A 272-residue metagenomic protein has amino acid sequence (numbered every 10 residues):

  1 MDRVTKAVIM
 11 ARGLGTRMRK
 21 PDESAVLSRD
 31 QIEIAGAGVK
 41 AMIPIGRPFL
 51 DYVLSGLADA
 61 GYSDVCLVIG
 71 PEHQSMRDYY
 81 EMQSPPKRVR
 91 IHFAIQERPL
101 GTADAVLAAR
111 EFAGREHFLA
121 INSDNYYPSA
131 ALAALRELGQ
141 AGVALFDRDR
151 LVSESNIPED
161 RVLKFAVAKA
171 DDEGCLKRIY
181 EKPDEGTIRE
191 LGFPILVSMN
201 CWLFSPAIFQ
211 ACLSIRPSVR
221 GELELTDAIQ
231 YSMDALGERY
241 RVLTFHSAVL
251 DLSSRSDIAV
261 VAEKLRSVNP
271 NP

Functional and structural regions predicted by a protein language model:
M1-A37, A41-A120: Conserved N-terminal catalytic core of the sugar/cofactor nucleotidyltransferase
D2-A7, I179-T187, L191-P272: Conserved alpha/beta core of the MobA/IspD/sugar-nucleotide pyrophosphorylase nucleotidyltransferase superfamily
M42, A168-A170, V242: A structural signal for short hydrophobic beta-strand segments in well-ordered beta-sheet cores
Y52, S75-D78, A130, A228 (+1 more regions): Phosphate- and divalent-cation-binding pockets in alpha/beta enzyme and binding domains that engage nucleotide-derived
M82-R88, K169-A170, S232-D234: Short, conserved catalytic or adaptor-binding loops enriched in Gly and charged residues
V106-F112, N156-L163, S256-V260: Short, surface-exposed amphipathic charged segments that create phosphate/polyanion-binding patches used for binding
S123-Y126: The conserved acidic donor/metal-binding loop of glycosyltransferases
P128-P206, Q210, I215: Conserved core of the sugar-phosphate nucleotidyltransferase
